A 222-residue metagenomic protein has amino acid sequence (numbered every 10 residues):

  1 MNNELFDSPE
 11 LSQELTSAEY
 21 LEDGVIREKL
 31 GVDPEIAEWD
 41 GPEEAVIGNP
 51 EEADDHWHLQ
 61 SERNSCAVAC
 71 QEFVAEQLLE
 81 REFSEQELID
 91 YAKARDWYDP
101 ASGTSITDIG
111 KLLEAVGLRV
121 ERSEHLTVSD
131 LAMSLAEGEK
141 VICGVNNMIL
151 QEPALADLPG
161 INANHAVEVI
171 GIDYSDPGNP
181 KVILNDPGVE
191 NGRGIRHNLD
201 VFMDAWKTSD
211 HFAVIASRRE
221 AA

Functional and structural regions predicted by a protein language model:
M1-S8: N-terminal targeting leader peptides, primarily classical Sec-type signal peptides for secretion
S8-Y98: Active-site nucleophile-adjacent alpha helix/oxyanion-hole segment immediately C-terminal to the catalytic cysteine
P9, E14-D23, G31-E44, D99 (+2 more regions): Noncatalytic regulatory segments and standalone regulatory/sensor domains
H58, E62-A67, A101-S105, S123 (+2 more regions): Extracytoplasmic/periplasmic, Sec-exported soluble proteins
A67-A75, E85, I106, G110 (+3 more regions): Extracytoplasmic/secreted envelope proteins and their assembly/folding machinery, especially bacterial periplasmic
E72, N147, G188: Short, flexible active-site-adjacent loop segments at beta-strand->alpha-helix junctions, enriched in small/polar
T104-L126, A136: Mid-length scaffold segments of soluble, non-membrane domains
E124-N185, A221: Active-site-adjacent substructure of cysteine-protease-like catalytic cores
